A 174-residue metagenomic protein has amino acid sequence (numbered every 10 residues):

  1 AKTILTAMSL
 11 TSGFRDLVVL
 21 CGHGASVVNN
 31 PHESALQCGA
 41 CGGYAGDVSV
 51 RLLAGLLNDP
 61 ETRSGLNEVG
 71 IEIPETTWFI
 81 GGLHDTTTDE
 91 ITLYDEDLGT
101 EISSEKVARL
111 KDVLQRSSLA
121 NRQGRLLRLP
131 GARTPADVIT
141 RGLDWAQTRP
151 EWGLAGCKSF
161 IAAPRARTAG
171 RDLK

Functional and structural regions predicted by a protein language model:
A1-L17, G22-S104, R171-L173: Catalytic or ion-translocation cores adjacent to nucleophile or general acid/base/metal-coordination motifs in diverse
E101-K174: Long, compositionally biased intrinsically disordered regions
